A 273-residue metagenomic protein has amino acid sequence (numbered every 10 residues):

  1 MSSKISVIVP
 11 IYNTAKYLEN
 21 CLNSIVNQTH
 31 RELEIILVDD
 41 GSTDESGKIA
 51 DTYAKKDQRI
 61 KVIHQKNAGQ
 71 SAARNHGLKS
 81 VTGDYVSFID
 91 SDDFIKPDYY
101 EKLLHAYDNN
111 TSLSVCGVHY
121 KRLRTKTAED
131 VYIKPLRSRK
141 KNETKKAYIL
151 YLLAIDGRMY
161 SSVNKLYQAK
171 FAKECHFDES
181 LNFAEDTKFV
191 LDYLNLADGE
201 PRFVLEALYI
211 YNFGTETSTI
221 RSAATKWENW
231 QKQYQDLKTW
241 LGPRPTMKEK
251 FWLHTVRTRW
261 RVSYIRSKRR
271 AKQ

Functional and structural regions predicted by a protein language model:
S3-I5, V26-L37, E45, D57-K61: Short loop->beta transition adjacent to catalytic acidic/histidine clusters or analogous donor-positioning motifs
N13-N27: Short, well-formed alpha-helical segments that are part of the catalytic scaffolds of diverse glycosyltransferases
S24, D39-K48, A68, D90: A conserved acidic beta->alpha catalytic loop
Q65-V81: Glycine-rich, basic loop-to-helix element that forms the pyrophosphate-binding segment of sugar-nucleotide handling
V86: Short aromatic/hydrophobic "clamp" motif used to bind/position activated sugar donors
K96-H176: Flexible acidic/His/Gly-enriched loops in nucleotide-sugar-dependent glycosyltransferase catalytic domains
E143-A224: Conserved nucleotide-sugar donor-binding catalytic segment
K188, N195, R202-Q273: C-terminal subregions of glycosyltransferases and related glycan-biosynthesis enzymes
